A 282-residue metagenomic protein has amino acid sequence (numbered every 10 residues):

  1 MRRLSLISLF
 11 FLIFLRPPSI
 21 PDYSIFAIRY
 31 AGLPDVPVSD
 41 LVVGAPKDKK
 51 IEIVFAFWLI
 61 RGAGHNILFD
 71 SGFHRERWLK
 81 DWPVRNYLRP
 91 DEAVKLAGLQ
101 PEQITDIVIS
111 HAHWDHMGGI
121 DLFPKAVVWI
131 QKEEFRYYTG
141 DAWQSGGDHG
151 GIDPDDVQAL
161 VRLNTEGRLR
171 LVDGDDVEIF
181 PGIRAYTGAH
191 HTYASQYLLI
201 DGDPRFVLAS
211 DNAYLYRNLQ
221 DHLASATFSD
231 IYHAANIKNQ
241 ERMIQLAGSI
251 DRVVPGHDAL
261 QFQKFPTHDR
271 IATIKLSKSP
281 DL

Functional and structural regions predicted by a protein language model:
L4-L12: Sec-dependent N-terminal signal peptides
L12-E92, Q103-D106, P204-N212, G248-P255 (+2 more regions): Metallo-beta-lactamase
I20, L88-L99, Q103, E133-T187 (+1 more regions): Metallo-beta-lactamase
F26-I28, V108, W129, R170-V172 (+3 more regions): Hydrophobic/aromatic beta-strand patches that form the interior of the parallel beta-sheet core in alpha/beta enzyme
G72-H74, H113, A189-Y193, A213-Y214 (+1 more regions): Catalytic metal-binding/acid-base residues of hydrolase active sites
I104-D115: Metallo-beta-lactamase
D121-P124: Short, conserved loop/helix-junction motifs that constitute active-site signature segments in enzyme catalytic cores
I200-L282: Cap/insert and terminal regions of metallo-dependent hydrolase folds
